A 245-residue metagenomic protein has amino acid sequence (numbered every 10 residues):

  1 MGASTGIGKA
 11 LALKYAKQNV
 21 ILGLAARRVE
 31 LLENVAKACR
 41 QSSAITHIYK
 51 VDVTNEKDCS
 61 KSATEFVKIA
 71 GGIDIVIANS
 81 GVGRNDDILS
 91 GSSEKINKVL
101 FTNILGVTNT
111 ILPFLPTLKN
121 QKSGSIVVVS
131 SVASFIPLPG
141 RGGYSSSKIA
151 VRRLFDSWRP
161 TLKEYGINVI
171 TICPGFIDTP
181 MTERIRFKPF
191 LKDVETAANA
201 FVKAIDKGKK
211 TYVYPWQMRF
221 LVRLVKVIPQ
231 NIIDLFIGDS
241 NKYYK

Functional and structural regions predicted by a protein language model:
G2-T5: Conserved glycine-rich cofactor-binding loop
N19-V35: Conserved glycine-rich Rossmann-like NAD(P)H-binding loop of the short-chain dehydrogenase/reductase
C39-K57: Rossmann-fold cofactor-recognition segment
D87-L100: Substrate-binding pocket helix/loop in short-chain dehydrogenase/reductase
I111, S147: Active-site helix of classical SDR
S131: Residue(s) in the substrate-gating loop at a strand-loop-helix junction that position the organic substrate next
T171, R186-R223: C-terminal helical subdomain
